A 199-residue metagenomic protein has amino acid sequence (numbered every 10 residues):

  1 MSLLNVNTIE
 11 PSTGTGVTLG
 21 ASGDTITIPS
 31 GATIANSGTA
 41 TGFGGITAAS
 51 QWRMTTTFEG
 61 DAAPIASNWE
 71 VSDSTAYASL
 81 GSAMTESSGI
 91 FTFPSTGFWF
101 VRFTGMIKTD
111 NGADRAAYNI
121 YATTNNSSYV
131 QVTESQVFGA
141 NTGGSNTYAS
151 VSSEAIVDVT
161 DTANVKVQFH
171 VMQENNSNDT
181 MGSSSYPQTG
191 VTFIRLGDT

Functional and structural regions predicted by a protein language model:
M1-G16, G197-T199: Short, intrinsically disordered N-terminal pre-domain segments
V6, P11, L19, I28 (+2 more regions): Extracellular beta-strand solenoids
I34-D114, T124, S135-Q136, S177-T199: Terminal (often C-terminal
A117-Y121, Q168: Beta-strand signatures of extracellular beta-sandwich domains
Q131-G143: Solvent-exposed serine/threonine-rich low-complexity stretches and specific carbohydrate-binding patches
T142-K166: Short, surface-exposed tryptophan/glycine-enriched loops that mediate extracellular molecular recognition
H170-N176: Short beta-strand-plus-loop segments that form exposed binding edges in beta-rich domains
